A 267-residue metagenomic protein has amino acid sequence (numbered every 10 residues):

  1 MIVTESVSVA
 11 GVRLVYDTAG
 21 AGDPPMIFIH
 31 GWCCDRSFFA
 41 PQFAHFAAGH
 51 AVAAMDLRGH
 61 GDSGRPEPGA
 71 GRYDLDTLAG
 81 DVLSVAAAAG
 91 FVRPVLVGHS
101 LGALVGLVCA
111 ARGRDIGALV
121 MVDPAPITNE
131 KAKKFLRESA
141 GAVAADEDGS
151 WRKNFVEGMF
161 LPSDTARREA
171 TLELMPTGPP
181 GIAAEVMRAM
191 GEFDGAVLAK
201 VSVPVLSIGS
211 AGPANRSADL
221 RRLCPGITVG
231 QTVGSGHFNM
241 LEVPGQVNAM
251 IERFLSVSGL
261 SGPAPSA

Functional and structural regions predicted by a protein language model:
M1-R13: N-terminal cap/lid segment of alpha/beta-hydrolase-fold proteins
A10-R65: Conserved HGGG/HGGXW glycine-rich cap/lid loop of the alpha/beta-hydrolase fold
F38-A40, S63-A70, K131-K133, A218: Conserved catalytic-core motifs of eukaryotic protein kinase domains, centered on the activation segment
A44-A47, A53-V97, L101, A249: Active-site loop/oxyanion-hole signature of alpha/beta-hydrolase fold enzymes
L104-E147: Flexible "cap/lid" loop of the alpha/beta hydrolase fold
E130-A132, A145-K200: Conserved alpha/beta-hydrolase catalytic His-Asp/Glu region
P180-V233, M240: Conserved serine/cysteine hydrolase catalytic core
S235-N248: Catalytic histidine-centered segment of alpha/beta-hydrolase-like enzymes
